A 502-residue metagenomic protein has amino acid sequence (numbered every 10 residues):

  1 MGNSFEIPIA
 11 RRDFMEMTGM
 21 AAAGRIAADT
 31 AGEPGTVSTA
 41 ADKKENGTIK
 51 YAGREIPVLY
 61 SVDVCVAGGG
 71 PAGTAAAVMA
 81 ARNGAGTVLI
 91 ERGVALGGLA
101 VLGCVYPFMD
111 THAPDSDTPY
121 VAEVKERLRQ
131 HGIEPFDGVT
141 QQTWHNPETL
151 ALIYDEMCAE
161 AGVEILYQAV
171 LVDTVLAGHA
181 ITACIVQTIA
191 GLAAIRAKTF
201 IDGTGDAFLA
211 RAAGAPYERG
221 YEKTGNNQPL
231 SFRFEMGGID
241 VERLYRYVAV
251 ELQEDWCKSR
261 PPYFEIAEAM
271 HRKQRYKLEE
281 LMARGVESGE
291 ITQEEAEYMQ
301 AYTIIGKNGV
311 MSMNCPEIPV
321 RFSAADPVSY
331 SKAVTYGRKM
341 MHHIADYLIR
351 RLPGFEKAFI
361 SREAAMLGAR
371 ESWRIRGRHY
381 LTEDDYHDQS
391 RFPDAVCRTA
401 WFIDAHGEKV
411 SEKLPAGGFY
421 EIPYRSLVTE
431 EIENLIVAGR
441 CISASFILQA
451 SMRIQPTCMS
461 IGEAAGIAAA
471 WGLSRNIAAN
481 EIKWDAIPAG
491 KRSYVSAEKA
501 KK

Functional and structural regions predicted by a protein language model:
M1-D13, G35-S38: N-terminal secretory signal peptides
F5, M17-G19, M79, A85-G86 (+4 more regions): Conserved N-terminal/central alpha/beta ligand/cofactor-binding core
R11-T18, A23, A27: N-terminal export leaders
N46-S61: A short, basic/flexible loop-to-alpha-helix module at the beginning of a structural domain
L59-G70: Beta1/beta-strand and adjacent pyrophosphate-binding region of the FAD-binding site in flavoprotein oxidoreductases
G73: N-terminal Rossmann-fold NAD(P) dinucleotide-binding loop
V175-A194: Conserved beta-strand-loop-beta-strand element in the redox core of flavoprotein oxidoreductases
L192-T199, G203-K501: Flavin (FAD/FMN)-binding glycine-rich loop and adjacent Rossmann-like elements that form
